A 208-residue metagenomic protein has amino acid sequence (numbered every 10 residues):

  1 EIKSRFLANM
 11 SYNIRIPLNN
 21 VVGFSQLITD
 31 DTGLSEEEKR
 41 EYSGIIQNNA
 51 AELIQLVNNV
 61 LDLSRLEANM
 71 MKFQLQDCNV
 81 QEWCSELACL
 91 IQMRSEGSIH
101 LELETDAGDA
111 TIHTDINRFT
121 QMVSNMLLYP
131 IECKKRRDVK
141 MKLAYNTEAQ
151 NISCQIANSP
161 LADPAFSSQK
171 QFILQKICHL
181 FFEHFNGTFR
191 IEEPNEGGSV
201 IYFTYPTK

Functional and structural regions predicted by a protein language model:
E1-D30: Primarily the dimerization/phosphotransfer
I28-G44: Conserved catalytic segment of histidine kinase HATPase_c domains, centered on the N-box/ATP-lid region
N48-L53: Short alpha-helical segment of the dimerization/phosphotransfer core of two-component systems
V60, S64-L75: Helix-loop junction within the histidine kinase core
Q74-C89, T120: A conserved beta-strand-to-alpha-helix junction within the catalytic ATP-binding
Q74-N79, S98-A110, N146, S159: Conserved catalytic submotifs in the C-terminal HATPase_c
F181-F182: Detector for a conserved hydrophobic position within an alpha-helical segment of the HATPase_c
N186-E192: Glycine-rich ATP-binding loops of the HATPase_c
